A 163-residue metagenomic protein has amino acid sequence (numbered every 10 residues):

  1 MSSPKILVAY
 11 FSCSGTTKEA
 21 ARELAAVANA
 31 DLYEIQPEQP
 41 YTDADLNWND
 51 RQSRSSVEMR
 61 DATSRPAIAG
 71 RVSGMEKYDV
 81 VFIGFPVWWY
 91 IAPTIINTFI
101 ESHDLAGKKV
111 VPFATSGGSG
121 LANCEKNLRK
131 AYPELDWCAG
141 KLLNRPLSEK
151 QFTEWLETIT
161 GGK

Functional and structural regions predicted by a protein language model:
M1-V80, Y90-A92, N97, E101 (+1 more regions): N-terminal beta1-alpha1-beta2 submodule of the flavodoxin-like/Rossmannoid cofactor-binding fold
A28, H103, Y132-L135: A structural signal for short coil/turn segments at secondary-structure junctions
F85-P86: Glycine-rich, N-terminal phosphate-binding loop of Rossmann-like dinucleotide-binding domains
V111-S148: Short, glycine-/small-residue-rich phosphate/pyrophosphate-handling segment
